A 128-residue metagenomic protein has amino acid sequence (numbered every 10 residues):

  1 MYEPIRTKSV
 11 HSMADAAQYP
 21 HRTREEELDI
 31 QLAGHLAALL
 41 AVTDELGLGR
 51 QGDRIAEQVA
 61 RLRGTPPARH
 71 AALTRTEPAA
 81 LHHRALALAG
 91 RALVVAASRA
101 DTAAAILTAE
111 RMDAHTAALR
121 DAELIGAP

Functional and structural regions predicted by a protein language model:
M1-R91, L107-E110, E123-P128: Long, non-catalytic architectural segments outside compact domain cores
R91-S98: Residue-level signature for tetratricopeptide repeat
H115-L119: Alpha-helical junction/boundary sensor with strong preference for TPR arrays
